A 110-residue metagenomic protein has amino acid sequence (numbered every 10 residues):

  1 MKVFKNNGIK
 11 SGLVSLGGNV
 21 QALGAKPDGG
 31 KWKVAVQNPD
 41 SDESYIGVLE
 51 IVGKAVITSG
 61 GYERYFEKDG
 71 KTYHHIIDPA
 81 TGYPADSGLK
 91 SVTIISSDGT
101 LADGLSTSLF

Functional and structural regions predicted by a protein language model:
M1-F110: Mature catalytic core of soluble alpha/beta enzymes
